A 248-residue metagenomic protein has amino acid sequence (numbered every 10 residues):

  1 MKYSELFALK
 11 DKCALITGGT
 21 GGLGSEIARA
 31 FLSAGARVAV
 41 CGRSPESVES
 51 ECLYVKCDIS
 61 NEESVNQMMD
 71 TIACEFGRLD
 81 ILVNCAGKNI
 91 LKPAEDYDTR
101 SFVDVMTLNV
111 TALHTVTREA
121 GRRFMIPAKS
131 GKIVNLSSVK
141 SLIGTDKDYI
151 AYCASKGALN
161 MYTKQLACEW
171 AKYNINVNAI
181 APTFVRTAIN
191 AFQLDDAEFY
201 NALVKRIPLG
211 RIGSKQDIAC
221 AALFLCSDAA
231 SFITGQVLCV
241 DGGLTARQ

Functional and structural regions predicted by a protein language model:
K2-L6, I143, A222-L223, T234-Q248: Short C-terminal tail/terminal secondary-structure segment of NAD(P)H-dependent dehydrogenase/reductase domains
K12, R78-L79, F124-S138, K172-I175 (+1 more regions): Active-site loop of short-chain dehydrogenase/reductase
C13, T20-G21: Conserved glycine-rich cofactor-binding loop
C85-I90, G242-G243: Conserved NAD(P)H cofactor-binding loop of Rossmann-fold oxidoreductase domains
P93-A94, D98-D104, L203: Substrate-binding pocket helix/loop in short-chain dehydrogenase/reductase
T117, S155, T163: Active-site helix of classical SDR
R122, C168-K172, S231: Alpha-helical segment proximal to the catalytic Tyr-Lys
